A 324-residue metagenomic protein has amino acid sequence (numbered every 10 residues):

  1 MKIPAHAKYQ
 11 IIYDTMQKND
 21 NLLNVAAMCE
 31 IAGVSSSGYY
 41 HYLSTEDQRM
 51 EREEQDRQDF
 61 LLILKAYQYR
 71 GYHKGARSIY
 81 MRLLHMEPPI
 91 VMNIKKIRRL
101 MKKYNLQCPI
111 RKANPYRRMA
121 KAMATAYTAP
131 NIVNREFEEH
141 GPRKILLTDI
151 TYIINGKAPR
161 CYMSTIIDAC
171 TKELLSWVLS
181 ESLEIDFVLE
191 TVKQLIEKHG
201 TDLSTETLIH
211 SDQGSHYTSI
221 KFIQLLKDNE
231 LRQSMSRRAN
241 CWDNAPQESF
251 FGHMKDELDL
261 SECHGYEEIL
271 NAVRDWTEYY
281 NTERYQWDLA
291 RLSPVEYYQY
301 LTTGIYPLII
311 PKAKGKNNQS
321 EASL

Functional and structural regions predicted by a protein language model:
M1-A27, E53, I309: Residue-centric detector for conserved, function-critical "anchor" positions in compact interaction modules
K2-A7, C29, G38-G141, V295-T302: Basic, flexible linker segments flanking DNA-binding modules in nucleic acid-interacting mobile-element proteins
T15, N19, E46-R49, A66 (+4 more regions): Alpha-helix C-capping/helix-to-loop hinge sites
L22-N24, K74, H264: Residue-level signal for the short linker/turn that defines the boundary of a DNA-recognition helix
N24-A26, E51, P109-R111, S204-T205 (+2 more regions): Short, hydrophobic secondary-structure boundary micro-motifs
P88-I94, R99-C108, A120-Y279: RNase H-like DDE/DDD metal-dependent nuclease/strand-transfer catalytic core used by mobile genetic elements
K227-L231, K255-L324: C-terminal domain-tail junction helix/linker
